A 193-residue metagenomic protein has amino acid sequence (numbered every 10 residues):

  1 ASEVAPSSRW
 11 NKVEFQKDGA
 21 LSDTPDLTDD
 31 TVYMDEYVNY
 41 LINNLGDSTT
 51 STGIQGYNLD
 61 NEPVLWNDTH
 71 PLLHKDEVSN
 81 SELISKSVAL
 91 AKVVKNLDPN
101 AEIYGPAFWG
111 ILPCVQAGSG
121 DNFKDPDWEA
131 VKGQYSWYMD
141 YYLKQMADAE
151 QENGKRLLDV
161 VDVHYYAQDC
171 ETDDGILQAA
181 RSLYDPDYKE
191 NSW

Functional and structural regions predicted by a protein language model:
A1, Q55-N58, L65, E102-G105 (+1 more regions): Structural recognition of the beta-strand scaffold that forms the well-ordered cores of secreted hydrolase catalytic
A1-L27, N67-V78, A180-W193: Aromatic- and acidic-residue-enriched carbohydrate-binding clefts of CAZyme catalytic domains
V4-S8, T52-N61: Short coil-to-beta-strand
T28-L45, N80-W193: Noncatalytic carbohydrate-binding groove/subsite architecture in carbohydrate-active enzymes
Y57-L73, W109-G120: Active-site-proximal loop/short-helix segments that contain or immediately flank catalytic acid/base residue(s)
P63, T69, E77-S87: Short alpha-helical interface patches
